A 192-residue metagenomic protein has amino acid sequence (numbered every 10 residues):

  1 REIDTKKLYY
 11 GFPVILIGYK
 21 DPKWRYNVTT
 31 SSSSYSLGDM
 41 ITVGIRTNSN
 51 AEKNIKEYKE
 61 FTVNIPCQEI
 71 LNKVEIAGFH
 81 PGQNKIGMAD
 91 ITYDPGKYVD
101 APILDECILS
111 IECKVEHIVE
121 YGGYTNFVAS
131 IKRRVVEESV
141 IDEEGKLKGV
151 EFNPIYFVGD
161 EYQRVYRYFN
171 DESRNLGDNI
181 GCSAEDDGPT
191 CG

Functional and structural regions predicted by a protein language model:
R1-G192: Basic, polyanion-binding surface patches
